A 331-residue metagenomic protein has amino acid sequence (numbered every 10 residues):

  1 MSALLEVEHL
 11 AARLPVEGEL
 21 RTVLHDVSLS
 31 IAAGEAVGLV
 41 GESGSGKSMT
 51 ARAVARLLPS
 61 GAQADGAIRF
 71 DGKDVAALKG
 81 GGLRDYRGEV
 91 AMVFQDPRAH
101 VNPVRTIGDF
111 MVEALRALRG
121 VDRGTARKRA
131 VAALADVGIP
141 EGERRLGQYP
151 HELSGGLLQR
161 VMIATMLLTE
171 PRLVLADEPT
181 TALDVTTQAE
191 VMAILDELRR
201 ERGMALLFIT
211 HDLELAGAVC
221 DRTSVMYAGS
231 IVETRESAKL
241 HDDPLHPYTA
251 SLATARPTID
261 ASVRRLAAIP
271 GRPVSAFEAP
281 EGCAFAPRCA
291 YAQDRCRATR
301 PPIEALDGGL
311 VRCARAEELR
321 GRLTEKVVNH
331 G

Functional and structural regions predicted by a protein language model:
L20, P140-L146, T234-G331: Short catalytic/signature loops enriched in Gly
R56, L175, P179, L183-R264: P-loop NTP-binding/switch modules centered on Walker-like glycine-rich loops
P59, V75-A91, D109, A117 (+3 more regions): ABC ATPase NBD coupling module
Q63-D74: Conserved ABC transporter NBD signature motif
Q148-L153, L157: Conserved ABC ATPase signature
L168-R172: A short, proline-enriched helix->beta-strand linker immediately N-terminal to the Walker B motif in ABC-type P-loop
